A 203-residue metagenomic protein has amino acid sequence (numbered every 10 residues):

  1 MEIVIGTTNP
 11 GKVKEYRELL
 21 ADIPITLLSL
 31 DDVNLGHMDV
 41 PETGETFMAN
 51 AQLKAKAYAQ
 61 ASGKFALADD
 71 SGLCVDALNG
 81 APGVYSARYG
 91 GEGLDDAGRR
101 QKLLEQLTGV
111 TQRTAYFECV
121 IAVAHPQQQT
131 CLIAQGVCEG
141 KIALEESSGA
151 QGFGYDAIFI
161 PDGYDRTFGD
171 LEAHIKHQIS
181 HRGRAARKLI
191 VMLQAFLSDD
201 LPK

Functional and structural regions predicted by a protein language model:
E2-V4, G11-L30, N34-K203: Anionic-ligand binding patches
